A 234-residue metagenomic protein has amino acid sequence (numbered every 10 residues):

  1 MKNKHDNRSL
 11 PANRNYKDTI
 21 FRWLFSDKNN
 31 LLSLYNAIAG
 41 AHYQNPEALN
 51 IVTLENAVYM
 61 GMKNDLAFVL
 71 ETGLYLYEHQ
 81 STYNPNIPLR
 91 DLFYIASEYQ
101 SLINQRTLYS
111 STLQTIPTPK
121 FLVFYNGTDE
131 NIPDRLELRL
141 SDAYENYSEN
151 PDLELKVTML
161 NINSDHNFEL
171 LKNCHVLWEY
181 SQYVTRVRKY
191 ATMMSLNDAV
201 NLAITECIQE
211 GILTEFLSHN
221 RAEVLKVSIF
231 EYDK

Functional and structural regions predicted by a protein language model:
M1-K234: Elongated, amphipathic alpha-helical interaction scaffolds
